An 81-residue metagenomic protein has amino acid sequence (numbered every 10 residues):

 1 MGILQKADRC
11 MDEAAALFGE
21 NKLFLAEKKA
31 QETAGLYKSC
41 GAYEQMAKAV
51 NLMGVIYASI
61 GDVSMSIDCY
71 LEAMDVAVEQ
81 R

Functional and structural regions predicted by a protein language model:
M1-R81: Intrinsically disordered, low-complexity regions
